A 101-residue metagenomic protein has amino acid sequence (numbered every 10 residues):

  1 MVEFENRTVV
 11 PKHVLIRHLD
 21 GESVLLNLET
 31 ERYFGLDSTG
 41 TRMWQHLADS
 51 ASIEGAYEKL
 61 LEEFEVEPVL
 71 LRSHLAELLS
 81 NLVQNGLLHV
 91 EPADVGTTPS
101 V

Functional and structural regions predicted by a protein language model:
M1-S23: Long, low-complexity, charged/polar intrinsically disordered regions in eukaryotic proteins
L15-T41: Short alpha-helical segments that sit at the start of domains
R32-V101: Long, charge-rich, low-complexity alpha-helical segments
